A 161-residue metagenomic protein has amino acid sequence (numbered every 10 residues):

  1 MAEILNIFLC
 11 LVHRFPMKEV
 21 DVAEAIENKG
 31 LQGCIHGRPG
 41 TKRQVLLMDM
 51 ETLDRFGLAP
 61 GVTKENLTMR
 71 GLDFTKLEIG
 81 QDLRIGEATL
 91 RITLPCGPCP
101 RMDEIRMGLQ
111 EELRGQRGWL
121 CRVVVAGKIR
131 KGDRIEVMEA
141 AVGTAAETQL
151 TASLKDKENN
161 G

Functional and structural regions predicted by a protein language model:
M1-R101, A126-K128, M138-G161: Electropositive, beta-rich accessory/interaction domains or terminal extensions that provide binding surfaces
M102-V123: A conserved acidic, glycine/proline-rich C-terminal tail/linker
